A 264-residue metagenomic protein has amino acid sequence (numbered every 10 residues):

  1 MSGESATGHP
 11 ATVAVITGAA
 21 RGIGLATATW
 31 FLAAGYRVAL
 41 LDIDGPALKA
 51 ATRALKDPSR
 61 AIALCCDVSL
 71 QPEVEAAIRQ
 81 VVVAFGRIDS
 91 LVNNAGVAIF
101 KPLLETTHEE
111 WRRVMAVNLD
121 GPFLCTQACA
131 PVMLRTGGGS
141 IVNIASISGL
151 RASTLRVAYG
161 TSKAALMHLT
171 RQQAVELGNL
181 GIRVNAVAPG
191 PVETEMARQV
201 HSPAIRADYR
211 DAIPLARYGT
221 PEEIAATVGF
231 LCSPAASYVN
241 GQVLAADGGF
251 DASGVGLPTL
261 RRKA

Functional and structural regions predicted by a protein language model:
S2-S5, R151, N240-A264: Short C-terminal tail/terminal secondary-structure segment of NAD(P)H-dependent dehydrogenase/reductase domains
V92, G178, R183, V239-G241: Short, small/polar-rich loop/turn modules that mediate ligand/substrate recognition or access, typified
P102-L103, E110-R112, Y209: Substrate-binding pocket helix/loop in short-chain dehydrogenase/reductase
F123, R217-A246, D251: C-terminal substrate-recognition "lid" of short-chain dehydrogenase/reductases
T126, S162, T170: Active-site helix of classical SDR
P131, V175-E176, S237: Alpha-helical segment proximal to the catalytic Tyr-Lys
S146: Residue(s) in the substrate-gating loop at a strand-loop-helix junction that position the organic substrate next
